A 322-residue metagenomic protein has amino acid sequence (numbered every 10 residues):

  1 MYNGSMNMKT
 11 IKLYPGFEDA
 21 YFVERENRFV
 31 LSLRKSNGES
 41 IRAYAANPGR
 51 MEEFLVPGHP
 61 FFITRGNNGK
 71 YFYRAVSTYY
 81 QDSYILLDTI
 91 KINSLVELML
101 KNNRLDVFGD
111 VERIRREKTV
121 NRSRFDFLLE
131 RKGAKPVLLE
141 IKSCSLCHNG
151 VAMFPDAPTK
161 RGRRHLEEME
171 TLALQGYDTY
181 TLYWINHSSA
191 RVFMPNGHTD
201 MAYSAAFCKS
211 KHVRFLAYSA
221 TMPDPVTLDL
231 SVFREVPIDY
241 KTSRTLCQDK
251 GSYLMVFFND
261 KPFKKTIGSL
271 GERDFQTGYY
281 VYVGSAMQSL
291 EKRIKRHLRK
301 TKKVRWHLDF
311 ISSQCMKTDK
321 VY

Functional and structural regions predicted by a protein language model:
K9-Y14, E18-Y21, R34, Y180 (+2 more regions): Non-catalytic C-terminal interaction segments of nucleic acid-processing enzymes
A20, F125-D156, M169: Conserved catalytic cores of phosphodiester-cleaving nucleases, focusing on short active-site segments
E39-F54: Beta-strand/loop nucleic-acid-binding surfaces
E52, Q81-I114: Acidic-basic catalytic patches of nuclease active cores, encompassing PD-(D/E)XK and other metal-cofactor nuclease
P57-G69, A220: Flexible glycine-rich surface loops and low-complexity tracts that mediate binding to linear polymers
G150-K160, E170-T199: Nucleic-acid nuclease catalytic cores
F215, M287-Y322: Aromatic/basic micro-patches that form nucleic-acid/chromatin recognition or nuclease catalytic surfaces
E235-K295, R299: GIY-YIG nuclease catalytic motif and its immediate N-terminal context
